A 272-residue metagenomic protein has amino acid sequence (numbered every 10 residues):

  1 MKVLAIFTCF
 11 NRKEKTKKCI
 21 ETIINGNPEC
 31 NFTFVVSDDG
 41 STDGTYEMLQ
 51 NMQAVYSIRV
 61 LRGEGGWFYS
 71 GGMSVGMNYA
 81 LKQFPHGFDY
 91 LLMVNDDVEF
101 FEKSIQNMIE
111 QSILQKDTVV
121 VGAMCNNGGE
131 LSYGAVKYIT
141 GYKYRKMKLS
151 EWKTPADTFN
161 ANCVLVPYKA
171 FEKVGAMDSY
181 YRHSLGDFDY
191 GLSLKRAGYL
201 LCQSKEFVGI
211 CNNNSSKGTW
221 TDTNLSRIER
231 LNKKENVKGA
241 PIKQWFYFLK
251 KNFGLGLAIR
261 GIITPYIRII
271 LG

Functional and structural regions predicted by a protein language model:
E21-N31: Short, acidic, metal-binding catalytic loop of nucleotide-sugar glycosyltransferases
D38-E47: A conserved acidic beta->alpha catalytic loop
G63-Q83: Glycine-rich, basic loop-to-helix element that forms the pyrophosphate-binding segment of sugar-nucleotide handling
G87-E99: Short beta-strand-to-loop acidic/aromatic patch adjacent to the donor-nucleotide binding site
E99-G134: Conserved donor NDP-sugar-binding/catalytic core segment of glycosyltransferases
R145-V166, K233-K234: A recurrent flexible, glycine/aromatic-enriched loop bordering the glycosyltransferase active site that acts as
V164-V166, A170-G175, Y180-F207: A short, conserved alpha-helix in the catalytic core of glycosyltransferases
K217-G272: Non-catalytic, C-terminal membrane-associated alpha-helical segments of glycosyltransferases
